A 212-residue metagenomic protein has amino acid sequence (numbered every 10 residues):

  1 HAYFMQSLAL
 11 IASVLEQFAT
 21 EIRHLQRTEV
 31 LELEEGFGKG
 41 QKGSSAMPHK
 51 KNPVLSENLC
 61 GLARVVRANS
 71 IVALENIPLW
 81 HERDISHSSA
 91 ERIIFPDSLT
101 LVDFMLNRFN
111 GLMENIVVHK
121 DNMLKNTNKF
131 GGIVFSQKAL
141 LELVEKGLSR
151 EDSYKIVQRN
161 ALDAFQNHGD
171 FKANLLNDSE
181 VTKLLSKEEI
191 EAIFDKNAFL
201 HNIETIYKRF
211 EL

Functional and structural regions predicted by a protein language model:
H1-L79: Internal glycine-rich alpha/beta core junctions
M47-L212: Glycine-rich cofactor/substrate-binding loops
